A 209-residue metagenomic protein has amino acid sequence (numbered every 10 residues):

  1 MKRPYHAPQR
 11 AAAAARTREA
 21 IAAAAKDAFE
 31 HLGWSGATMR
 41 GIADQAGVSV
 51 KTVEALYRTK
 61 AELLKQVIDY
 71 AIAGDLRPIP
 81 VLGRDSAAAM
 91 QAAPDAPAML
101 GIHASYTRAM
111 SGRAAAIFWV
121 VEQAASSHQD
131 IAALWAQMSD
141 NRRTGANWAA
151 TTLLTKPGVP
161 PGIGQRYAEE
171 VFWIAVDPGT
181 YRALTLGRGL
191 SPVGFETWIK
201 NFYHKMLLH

Functional and structural regions predicted by a protein language model:
M1-R16: N-terminal intrinsically disordered/low-complexity leader segments
A20, A24, A28-E62, Q66: Helix-turn-helix
A20, A24-L32, D85-A89, I117 (+3 more regions): Solvent-exposed, amphipathic alpha-helical segments
L56, Q66-V67, A149, W198: Residues in the recognition helix of alpha-helical DNA-binding motifs
Y57, Q123-H128: Short helix-capping/turn signature of helix-turn-helix
K60-E62, Q66, R77-G112, E169: Hydrophobic alpha-helical connector segments
S105-E122, D130-P157, R166-E170, T197 (+1 more regions): Amphipathic alpha-helical packing segments from all-alpha helical-bundle domains
I174, P178-H209: C-terminal regulatory/effector modules of DNA-binding transcriptional regulators
